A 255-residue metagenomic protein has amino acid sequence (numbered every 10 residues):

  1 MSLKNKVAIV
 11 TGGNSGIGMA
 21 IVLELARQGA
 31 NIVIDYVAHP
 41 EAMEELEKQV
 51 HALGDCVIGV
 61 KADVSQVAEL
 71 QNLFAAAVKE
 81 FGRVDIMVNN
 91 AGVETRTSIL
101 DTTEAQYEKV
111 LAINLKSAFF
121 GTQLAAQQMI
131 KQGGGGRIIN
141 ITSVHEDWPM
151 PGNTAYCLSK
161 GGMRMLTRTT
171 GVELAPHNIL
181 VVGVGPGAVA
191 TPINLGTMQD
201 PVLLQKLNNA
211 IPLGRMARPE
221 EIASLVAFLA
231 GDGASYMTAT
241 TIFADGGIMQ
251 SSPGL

Functional and structural regions predicted by a protein language model:
V7, N14-S15: Conserved glycine-rich cofactor-binding loop
S98-I99, Q106-L111, L207: Substrate-binding pocket helix/loop in short-chain dehydrogenase/reductase
L100, W148-T154, P176, G214 (+2 more regions): Active-site loop immediately N-terminal to the catalytic Tyr-X3-Lys motif of short-chain dehydrogenase/reductase
T122, S159, T167: Active-site helix of classical SDR
Q127, V172-P176, S235: Alpha-helical segment proximal to the catalytic Tyr-Lys
S143: Residue(s) in the substrate-gating loop at a strand-loop-helix junction that position the organic substrate next
W148, A227, T238-L255: Short C-terminal tail/terminal secondary-structure segment of NAD(P)H-dependent dehydrogenase/reductase domains
